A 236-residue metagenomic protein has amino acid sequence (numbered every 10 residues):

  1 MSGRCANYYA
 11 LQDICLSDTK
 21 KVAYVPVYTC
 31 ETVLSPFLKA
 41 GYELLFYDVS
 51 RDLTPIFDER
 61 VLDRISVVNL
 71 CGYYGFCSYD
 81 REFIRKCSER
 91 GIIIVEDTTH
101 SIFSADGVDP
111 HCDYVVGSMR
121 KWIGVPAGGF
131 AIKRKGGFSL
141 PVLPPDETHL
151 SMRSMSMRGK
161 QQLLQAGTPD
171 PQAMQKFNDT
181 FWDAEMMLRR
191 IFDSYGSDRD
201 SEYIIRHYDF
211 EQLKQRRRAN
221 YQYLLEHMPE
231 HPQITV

Functional and structural regions predicted by a protein language model:
G3, T29, N69, L143-V236: PLP-dependent aminotransferase class I/II
C5, L11-E89, S101-I102: PLP-dependent aminotransferase-like
V22, G91-I93, Y114: Proline-centered loop/turn at the N-terminus of a beta-strand
L44, I94-V95: Hydrophobic beta-strand scaffold residues
L70, V95-E96: Hydrophobic residues in beta-strands of the RecA-like P-loop NTPase core, especially within AAA+ ATPase
E96-T98, M119: A cross-domain feature marking catalytic cores of carbohydrate-active enzymes and several ubiquitous metabolic/repair
I102-D109: Glycine-rich, charge-decorated loop segments at or immediately adjacent to ligand/cofactor-binding or catalytic sites
C112-A166: Active-site PLP attachment segment
